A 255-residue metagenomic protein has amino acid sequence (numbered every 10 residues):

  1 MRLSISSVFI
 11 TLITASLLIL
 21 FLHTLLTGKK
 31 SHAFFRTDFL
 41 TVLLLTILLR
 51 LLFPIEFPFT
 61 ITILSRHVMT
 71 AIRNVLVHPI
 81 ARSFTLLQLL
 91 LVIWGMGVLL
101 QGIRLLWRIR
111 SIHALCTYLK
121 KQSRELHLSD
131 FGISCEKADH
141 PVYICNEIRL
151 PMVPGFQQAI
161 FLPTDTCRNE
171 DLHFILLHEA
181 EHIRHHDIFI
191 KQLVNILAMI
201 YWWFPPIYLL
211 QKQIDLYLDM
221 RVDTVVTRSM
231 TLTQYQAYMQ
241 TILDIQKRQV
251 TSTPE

Functional and structural regions predicted by a protein language model:
R2-I63, I80-E255: Membrane-embedded and juxtamembrane structural elements of multi-pass membrane proteins
L64-I80: Membrane-interfacial helical/loop segments at transmembrane boundaries in membrane proteins
